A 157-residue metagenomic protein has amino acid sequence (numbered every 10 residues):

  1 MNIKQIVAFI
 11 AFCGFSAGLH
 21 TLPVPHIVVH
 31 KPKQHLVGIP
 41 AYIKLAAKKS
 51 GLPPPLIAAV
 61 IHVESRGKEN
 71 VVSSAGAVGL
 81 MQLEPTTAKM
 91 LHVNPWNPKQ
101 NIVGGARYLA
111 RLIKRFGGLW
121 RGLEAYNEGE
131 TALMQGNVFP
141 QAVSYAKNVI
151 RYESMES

Functional and structural regions predicted by a protein language model:
K4-H20: Hydrophobic membrane-insertion alpha-helices, especially the h-region of bacterial N-terminal signal peptides
V24-S157: Catalytic glycan-binding domains that act on GlcNAc-containing polysaccharides
